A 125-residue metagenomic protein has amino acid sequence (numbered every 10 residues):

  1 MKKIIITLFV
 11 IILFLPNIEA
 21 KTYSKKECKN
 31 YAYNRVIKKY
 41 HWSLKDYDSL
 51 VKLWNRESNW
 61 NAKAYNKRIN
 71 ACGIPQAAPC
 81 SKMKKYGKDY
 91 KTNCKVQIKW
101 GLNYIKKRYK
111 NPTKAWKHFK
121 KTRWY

Functional and structural regions predicted by a protein language model:
M1-N30: N-terminal secretory targeting signals
E19-N59: Export/targeting segments at the very N-terminus of extracytoplasmic proteins
K21-T22, V36-Y40, K63, M83-T92 (+1 more regions): Second-shell loop/turn segments in exported
W42-D46, R68-N70, Q97: Extracellular/periplasmic catalytic domains that process cell-envelope and extracellular macromolecules
K45-W60, I98-I105, W116-F119: Short, functionally critical alpha-helical segments immediately adjacent to catalytic or ligand/cofactor-binding
S58-Y65, M83, W124-Y125: Secretory-pathway/luminal and periplasmic proteins that interact with or process carbohydrate-rich
K67-K84: Substrate-binding/active-site groove segments that recognize and process beta-1,4-linked N-acetyl-hexosamine
K82-K117: Alpha-helical segment that forms one wall of the substrate-binding/catalytic cleft in peptidoglycan-active domains
